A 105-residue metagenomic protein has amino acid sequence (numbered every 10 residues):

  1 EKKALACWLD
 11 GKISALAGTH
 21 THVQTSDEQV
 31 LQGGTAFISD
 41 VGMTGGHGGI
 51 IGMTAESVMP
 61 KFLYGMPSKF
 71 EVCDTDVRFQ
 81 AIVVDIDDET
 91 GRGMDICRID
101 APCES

Functional and structural regions predicted by a protein language model:
E1-V72: Conserved beta-sheet core of the metallophosphoesterase superfamily
V58-S105: A short C-terminal boundary segment appended to hydrolase-like catalytic domains
